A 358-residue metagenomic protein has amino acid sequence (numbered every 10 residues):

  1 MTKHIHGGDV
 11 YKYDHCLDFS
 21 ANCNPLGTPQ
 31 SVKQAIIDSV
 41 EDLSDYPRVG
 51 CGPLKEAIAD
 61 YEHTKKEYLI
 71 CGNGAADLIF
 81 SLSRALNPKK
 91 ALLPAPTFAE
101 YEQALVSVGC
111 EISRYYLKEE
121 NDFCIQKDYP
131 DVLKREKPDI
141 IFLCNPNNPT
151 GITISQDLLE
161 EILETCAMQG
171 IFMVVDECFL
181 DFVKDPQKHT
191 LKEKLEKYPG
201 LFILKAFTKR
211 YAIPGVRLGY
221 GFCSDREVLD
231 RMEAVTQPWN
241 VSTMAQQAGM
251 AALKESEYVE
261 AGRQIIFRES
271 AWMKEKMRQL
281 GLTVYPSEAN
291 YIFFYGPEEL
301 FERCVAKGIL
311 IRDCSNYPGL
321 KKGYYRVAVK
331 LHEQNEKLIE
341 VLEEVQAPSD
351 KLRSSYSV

Functional and structural regions predicted by a protein language model:
M1-D45, K137, I171: N-terminal "arm"/small-domain region of PLP-dependent enzymes with the aminotransferase-like
G27-V32, G50, G200-Y285: PLP-dependent aminotransferase class I/II
P47, A59-S81, P94: Short loop-beta-helix segment that forms the pyridoxal 5′-phosphate
K65-L69, E177, P199-G200: Short acidic capping loops at alpha-helix termini that bridge into adjacent secondary structure
R84-L143: PLP-dependent aminotransferase-like
E120-V183: Active-site phosphate-binding strand-loop segment of PLP-dependent enzymes
D157, A306-K307, N316-V358: PLP-dependent enzyme catalytic core of the Aspartate aminotransferase-like
F267, M277-G308: Conserved PLP-binding catalytic core of the aspartate aminotransferase-like
